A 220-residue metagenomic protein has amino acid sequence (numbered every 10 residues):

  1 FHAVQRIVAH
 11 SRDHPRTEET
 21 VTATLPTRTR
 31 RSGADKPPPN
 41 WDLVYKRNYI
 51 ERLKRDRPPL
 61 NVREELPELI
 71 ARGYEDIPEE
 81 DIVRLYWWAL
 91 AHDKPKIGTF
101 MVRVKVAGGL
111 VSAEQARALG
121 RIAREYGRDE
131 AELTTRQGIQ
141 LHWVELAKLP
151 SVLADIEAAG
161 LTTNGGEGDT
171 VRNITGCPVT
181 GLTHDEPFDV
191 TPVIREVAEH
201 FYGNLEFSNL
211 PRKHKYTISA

Functional and structural regions predicted by a protein language model:
A3-V102, A118, I122, A220: Iron-sulfur (Fe-S) cluster-binding modules
L25, E68-I77, G98-A220: Small-residue-enriched alpha-helical segments and adjacent helix-cap loops that form tight helix-helix packing
